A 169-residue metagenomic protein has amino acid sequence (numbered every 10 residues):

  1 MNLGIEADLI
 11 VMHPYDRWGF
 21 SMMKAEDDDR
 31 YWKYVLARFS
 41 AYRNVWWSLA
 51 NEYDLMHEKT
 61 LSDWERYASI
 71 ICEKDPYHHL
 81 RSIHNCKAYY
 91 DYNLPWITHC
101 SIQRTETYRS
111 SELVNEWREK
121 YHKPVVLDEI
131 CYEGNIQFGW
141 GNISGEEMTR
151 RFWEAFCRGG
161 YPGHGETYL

Functional and structural regions predicted by a protein language model:
M1-S110: Active-site mouth of glycoside hydrolases
I5, H78, L94-L169: Catalytic-core region of carbohydrate-active enzymes that cleave or remodel glycosidic bonds
